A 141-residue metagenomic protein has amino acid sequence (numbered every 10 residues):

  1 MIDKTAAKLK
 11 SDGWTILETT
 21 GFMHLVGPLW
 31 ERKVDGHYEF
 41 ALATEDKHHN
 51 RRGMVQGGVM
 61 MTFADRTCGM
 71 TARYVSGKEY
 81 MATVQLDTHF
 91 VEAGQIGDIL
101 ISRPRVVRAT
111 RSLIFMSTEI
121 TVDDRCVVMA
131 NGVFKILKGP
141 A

Functional and structural regions predicted by a protein language model:
M1-A141: Terminal targeting signals and extreme-terminal segments of soluble enzymes
